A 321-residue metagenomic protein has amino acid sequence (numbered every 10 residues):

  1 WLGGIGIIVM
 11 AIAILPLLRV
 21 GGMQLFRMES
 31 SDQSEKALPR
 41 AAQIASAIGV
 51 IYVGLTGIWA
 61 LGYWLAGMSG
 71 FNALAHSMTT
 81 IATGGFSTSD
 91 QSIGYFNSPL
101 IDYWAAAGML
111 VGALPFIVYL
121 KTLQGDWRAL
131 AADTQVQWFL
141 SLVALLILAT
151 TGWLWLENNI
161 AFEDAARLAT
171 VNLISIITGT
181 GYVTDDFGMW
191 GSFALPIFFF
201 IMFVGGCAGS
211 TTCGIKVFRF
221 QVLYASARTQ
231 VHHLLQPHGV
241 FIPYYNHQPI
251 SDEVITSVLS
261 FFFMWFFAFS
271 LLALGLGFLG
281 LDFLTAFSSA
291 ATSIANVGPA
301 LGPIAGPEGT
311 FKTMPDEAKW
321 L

Functional and structural regions predicted by a protein language model:
W1-L321: Membrane-proximal intracellular helices of multi-pass ion channels
